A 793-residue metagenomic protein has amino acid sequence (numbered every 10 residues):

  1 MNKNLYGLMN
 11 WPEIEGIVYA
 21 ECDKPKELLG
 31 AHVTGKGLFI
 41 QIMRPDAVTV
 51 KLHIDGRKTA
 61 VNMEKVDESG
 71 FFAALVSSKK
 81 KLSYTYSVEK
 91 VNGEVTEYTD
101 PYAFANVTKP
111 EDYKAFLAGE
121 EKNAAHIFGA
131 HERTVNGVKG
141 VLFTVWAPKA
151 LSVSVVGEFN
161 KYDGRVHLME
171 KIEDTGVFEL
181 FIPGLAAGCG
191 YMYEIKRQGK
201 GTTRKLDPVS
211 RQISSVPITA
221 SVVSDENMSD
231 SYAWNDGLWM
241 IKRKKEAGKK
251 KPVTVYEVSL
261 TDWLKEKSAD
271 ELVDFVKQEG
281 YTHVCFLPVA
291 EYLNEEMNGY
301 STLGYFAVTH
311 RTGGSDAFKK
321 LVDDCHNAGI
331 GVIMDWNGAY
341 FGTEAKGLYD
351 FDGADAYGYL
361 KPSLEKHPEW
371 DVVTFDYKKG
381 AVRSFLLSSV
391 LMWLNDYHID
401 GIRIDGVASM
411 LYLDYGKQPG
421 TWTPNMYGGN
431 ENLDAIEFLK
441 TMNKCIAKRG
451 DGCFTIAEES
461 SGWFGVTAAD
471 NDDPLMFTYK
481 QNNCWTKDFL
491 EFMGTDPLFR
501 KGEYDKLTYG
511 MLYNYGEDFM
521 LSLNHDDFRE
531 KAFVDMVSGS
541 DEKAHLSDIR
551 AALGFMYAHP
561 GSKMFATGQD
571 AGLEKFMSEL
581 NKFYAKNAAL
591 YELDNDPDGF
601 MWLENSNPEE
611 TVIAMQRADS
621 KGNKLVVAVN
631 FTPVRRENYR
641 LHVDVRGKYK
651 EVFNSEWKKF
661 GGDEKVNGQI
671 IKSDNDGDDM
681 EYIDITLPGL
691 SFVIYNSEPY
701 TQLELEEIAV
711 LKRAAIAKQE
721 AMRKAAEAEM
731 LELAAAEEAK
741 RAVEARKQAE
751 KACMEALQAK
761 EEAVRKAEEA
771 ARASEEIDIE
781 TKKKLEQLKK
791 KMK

Functional and structural regions predicted by a protein language model:
M1-F39, V66-A147, I172-E257, D663-I671: The feature marks proteins involved in alpha-glucan
A31-D46, K139-L142, W146-L151, W602-D644 (+1 more regions): Carbohydrate-binding surface patches
I40-I42, D46-A60, V145, A150-R165 (+1 more regions): Beta-strand-rich binding/interaction modules
I42, V145, Y193, V258 (+11 more regions): Conserved, mostly hydrophobic/aromatic
K80-Y84, A187-G190, V666-E707: C-terminal beta-strand-rich structural cap/linker in extracellular carbohydrate-active enzymes
I213-S215, S224-E431: Substrate-binding/active-site clefts of carbohydrate-active enzymes
P217-I218, H398-D400, Y415-Q569, K582-E656 (+1 more regions): Conserved alpha/beta catalytic core and glycan-binding cleft of carbohydrate-active enzymes
V710-Q787: Long, low-complexity, compositionally biased polyampholytic IDRs enriched for Lys/Glu and Gln/Arg
